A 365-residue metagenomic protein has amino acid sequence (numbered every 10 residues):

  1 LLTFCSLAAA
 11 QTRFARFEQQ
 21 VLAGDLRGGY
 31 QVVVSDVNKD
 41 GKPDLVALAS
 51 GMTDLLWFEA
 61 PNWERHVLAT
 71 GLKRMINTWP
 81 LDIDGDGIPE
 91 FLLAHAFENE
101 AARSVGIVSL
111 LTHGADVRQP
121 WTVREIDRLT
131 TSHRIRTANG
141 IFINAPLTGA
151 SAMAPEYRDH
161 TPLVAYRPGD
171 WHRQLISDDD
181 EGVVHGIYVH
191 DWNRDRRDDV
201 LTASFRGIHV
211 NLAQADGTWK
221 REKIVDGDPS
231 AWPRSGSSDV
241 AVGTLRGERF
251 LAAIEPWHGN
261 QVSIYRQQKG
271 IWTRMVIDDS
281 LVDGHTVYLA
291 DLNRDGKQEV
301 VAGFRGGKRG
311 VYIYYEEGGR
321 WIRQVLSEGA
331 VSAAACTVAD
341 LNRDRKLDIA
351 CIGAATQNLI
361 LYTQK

Functional and structural regions predicted by a protein language model:
A10-K365: Beta-propeller-forming repeat regions
